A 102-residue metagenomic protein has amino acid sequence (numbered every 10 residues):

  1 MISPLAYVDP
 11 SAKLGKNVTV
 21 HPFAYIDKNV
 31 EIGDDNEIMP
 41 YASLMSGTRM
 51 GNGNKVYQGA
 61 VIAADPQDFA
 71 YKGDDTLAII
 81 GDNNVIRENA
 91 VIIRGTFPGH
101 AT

Functional and structural regions predicted by a protein language model:
M1-P4: Extreme N-terminal starter segment of soluble prokaryotic enzymes
A6, A12, N17-V20, A24 (+11 more regions): A structural motif detector for beta-strand N-caps
D65-D75: Short, flexible, glycine-rich and Lys/Arg-enriched loop motifs at helix boundaries that contact anionic partners
G73, H100-A101: Disorder-to-helix initiation segments
R94-P98: Beta-rich strand-turn-strand
